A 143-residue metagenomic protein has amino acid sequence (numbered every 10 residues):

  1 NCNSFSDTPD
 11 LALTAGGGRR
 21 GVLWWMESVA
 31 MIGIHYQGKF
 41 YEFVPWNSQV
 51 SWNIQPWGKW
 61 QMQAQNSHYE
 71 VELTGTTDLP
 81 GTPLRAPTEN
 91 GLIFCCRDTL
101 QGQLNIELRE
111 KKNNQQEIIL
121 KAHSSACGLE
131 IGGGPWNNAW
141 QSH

Functional and structural regions predicted by a protein language model:
N1-H143: Structured soluble/peripheral alpha/beta segments that form catalytic or ligand/cofactor-binding pockets
